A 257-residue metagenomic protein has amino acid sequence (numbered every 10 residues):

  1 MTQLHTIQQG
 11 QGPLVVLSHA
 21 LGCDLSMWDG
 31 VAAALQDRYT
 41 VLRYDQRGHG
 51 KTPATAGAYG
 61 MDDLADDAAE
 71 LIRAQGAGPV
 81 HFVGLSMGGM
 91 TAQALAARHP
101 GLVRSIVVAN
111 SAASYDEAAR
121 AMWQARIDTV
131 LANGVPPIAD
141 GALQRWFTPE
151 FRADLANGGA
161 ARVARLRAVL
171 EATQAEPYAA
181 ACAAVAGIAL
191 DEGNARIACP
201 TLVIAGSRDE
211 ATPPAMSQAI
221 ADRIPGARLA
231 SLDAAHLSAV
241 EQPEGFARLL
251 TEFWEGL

Functional and structural regions predicted by a protein language model:
T2-G57: Conserved HGGG/HGGXW glycine-rich cap/lid loop of the alpha/beta-hydrolase fold
D63-V80: Conserved acidic catalytic loop of the alpha/beta-hydrolase fold
G84-G88, A92: Gly/Ala-rich beta-loop-alpha elbow adjacent to hydrolase catalytic centers
Q93, A97-R98, L102-D140: Flexible "cap/lid" loop of the alpha/beta hydrolase fold
E117-A121, N133-A195: Conserved alpha/beta-hydrolase catalytic His-Asp/Glu region
I197, V203-A205: Short beta-strand/loop motif that positions the catalytic acidic residue of the alpha/beta-hydrolase fold
S207-T212: Acidic catalytic loop of the alpha/beta-hydrolase fold
A234-A247: Catalytic histidine-centered segment of alpha/beta-hydrolase-like enzymes
